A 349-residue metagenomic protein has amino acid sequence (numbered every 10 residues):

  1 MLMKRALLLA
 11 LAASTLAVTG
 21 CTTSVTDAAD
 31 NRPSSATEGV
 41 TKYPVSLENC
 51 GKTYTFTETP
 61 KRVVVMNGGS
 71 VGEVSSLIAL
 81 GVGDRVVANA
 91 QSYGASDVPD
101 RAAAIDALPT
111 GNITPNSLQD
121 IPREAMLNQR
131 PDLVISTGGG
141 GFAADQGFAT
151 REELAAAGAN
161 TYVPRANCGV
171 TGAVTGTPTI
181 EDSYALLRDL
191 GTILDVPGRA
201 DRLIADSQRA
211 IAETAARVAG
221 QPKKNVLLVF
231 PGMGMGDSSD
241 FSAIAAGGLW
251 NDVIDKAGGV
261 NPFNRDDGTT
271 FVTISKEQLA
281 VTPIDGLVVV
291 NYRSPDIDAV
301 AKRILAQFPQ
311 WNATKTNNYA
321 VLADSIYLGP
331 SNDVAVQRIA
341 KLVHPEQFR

Functional and structural regions predicted by a protein language model:
L2-S14, V18-S76, T192-F230, P283 (+2 more regions): Bacterial Sec-exported substrate-binding components of ABC uptake systems
N49-G51, N112-P122, D266-K276: Short helix-initiation/N-cap motifs at beta->coil->alpha
N67-Q129, L133-V134, G138-F142, P262: A short, structured surface patch at a secondary-structure boundary
G69-E73, P122, Q146, T150 (+8 more regions): Stable alpha-helical elements in mature extracytoplasmic
G94-D97, G140-A149, A159-D189, Q221-L249 (+1 more regions): Extracytoplasmic ligand-binding site segments that recognize negatively charged/polar headgroups
D120-L133, F148, E152, T273-P283: Short helices/loops that flank or line small-molecule/ion binding pockets
T177-L186, D266, Q278, T282 (+1 more regions): Structured C-terminal subdomain patch of bacterial secreted/periplasmic proteins
D240-F271: Alpha-helical, coiled-coil/dimerization segments enriched in small aliphatic residues
